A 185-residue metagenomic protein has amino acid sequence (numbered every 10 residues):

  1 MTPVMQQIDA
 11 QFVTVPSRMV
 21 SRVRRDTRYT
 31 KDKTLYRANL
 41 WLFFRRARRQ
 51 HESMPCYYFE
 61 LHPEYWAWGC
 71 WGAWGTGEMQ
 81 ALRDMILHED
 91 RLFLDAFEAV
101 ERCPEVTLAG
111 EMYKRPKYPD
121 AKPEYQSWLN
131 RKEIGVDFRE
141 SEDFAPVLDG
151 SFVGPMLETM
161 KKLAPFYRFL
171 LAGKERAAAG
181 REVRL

Functional and structural regions predicted by a protein language model:
M1, T107-L185: Long, solvent-exposed, polar/charged low-complexity segments
M1-R37: Gly/Pro-rich turn-and-neighbor structural signature
P3, Q7, Q80-D84, H88 (+4 more regions): Charged/polar, solvent-exposed surface patches and flexible loops
M5-F12, F97, E101, L171-K174 (+1 more regions): Long, hydrophobic, amphipathic alpha-helical segments used as structural scaffolds
S21, T27, G72, S127 (+1 more regions): Flexible, active-site-adjacent loop/turn segments at secondary-structure boundaries
R28-D90: Aromatic- and glycine-enriched beta-alpha-beta binding-site module
C70-K117: A contiguous pocket-lining binding segment that forms or flanks enzyme active sites
